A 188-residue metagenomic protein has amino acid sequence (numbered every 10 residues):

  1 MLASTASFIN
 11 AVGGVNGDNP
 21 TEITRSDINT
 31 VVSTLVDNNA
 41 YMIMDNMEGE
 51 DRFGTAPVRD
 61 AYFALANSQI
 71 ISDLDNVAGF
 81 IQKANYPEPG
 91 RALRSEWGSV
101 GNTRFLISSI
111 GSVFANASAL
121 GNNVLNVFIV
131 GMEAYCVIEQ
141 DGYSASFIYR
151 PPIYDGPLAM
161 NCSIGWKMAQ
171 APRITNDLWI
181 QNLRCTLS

Functional and structural regions predicted by a protein language model:
M1-A11: Short, glycine/acidic-rich hinge or "gate" loops at secondary-structure transitions that mediate conformational
G13-G49, R59-L65, Q69-S188: Sequence/fold signature of self-assembling virion shell proteins
